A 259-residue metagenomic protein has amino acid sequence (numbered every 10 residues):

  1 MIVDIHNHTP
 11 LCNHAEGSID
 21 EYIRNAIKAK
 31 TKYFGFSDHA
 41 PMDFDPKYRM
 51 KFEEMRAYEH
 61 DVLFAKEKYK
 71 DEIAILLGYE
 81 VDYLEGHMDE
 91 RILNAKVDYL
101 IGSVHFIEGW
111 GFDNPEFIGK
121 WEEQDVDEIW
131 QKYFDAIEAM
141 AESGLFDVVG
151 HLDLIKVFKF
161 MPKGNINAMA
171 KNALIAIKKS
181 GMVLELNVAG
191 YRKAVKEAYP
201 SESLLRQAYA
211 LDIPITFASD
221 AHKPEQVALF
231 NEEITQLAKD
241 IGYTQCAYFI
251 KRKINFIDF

Functional and structural regions predicted by a protein language model:
M1-Y83, K156-K159, G164-A173, S180 (+5 more regions): An N-terminally biased module of ancient metal coordination in phosphate/nucleic-acid-related enzymes
H6, A26, L100, H151 (+3 more regions): Conserved, mostly hydrophobic/aromatic
I27, L93, A141-E142, Y209 (+1 more regions): Non-catalytic positions within long, well-ordered alpha-helices that form the structural scaffold/packing of enzyme
F34-F36, L100, V149, L184 (+1 more regions): Hydrophobic residues within beta-strands of alpha/beta enzymes
S37, S103, L152, N187 (+1 more regions): Conserved residues at the C-terminal ends of beta-strands
Y48, E53-S180: Extended substrate/RNA-proximal surfaces in nucleic-acid metabolism proteins
G86-L93, M161-N167, A194-Q207, F230-N231: Distinct, well-ordered alpha-helical segments
I241-T244, F249, K253-F259: C-terminal regulatory/interaction regions
